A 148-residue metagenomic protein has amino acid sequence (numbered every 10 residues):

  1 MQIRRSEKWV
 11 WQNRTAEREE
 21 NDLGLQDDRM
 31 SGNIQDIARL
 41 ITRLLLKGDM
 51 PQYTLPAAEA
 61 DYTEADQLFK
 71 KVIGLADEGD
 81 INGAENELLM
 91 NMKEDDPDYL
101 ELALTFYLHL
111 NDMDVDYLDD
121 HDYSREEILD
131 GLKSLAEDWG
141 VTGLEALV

Functional and structural regions predicted by a protein language model:
R4-R5, R14, R18: Basic polycationic patches enriched in arginine
W9-W11: Tryptophan (W) side chains
L23-F69: Short terminal alpha-helical segments
D27, L104-V148: Amphipathic alpha-helical binding modules
I34, I41, I81, E87-L88: Inward-facing hydrophobic residues that define packing positions of alpha-helical scaffold repeats
L45-A65, M90-D120: Short, charge-rich amphipathic alpha-helical segments embedded in non-transmembrane helical bundles/solenoids
